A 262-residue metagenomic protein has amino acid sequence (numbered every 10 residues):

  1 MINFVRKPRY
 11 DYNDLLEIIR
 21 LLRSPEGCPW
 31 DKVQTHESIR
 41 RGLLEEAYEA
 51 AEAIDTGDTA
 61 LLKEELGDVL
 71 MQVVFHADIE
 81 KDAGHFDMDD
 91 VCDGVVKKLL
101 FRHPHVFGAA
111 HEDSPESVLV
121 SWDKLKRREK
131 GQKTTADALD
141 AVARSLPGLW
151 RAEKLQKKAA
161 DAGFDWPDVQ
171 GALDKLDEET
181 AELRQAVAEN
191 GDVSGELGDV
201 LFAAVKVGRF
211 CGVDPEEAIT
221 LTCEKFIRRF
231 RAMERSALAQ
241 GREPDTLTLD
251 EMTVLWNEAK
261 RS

Functional and structural regions predicted by a protein language model:
M1-E65, M71-L197, L201-S262: Flexible "arm" and connector segments at domain edges
